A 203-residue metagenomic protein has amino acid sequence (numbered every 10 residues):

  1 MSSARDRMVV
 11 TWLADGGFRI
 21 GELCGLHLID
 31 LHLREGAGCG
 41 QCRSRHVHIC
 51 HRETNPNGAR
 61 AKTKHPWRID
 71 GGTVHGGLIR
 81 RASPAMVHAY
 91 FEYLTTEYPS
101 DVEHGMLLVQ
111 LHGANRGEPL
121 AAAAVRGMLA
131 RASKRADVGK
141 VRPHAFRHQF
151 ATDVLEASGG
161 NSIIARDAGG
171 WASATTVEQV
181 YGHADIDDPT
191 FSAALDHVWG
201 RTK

Functional and structural regions predicted by a protein language model:
M1-I20: Basic, Lys/Arg- and aromatic-enriched nucleic-acid-binding interface segment
L13, C24, R166: The alpha-helix within a helix-turn-helix
G25-H88: Conserved tyrosine-mediated DNA breakage-rejoining catalytic core shared by Y-recombinases
D30, Q149, A172, H183-D185 (+1 more regions): The DNA-recognition helices of helix-turn-helix-type DNA-binding domains
G71-V138: Active-site/catalytic core of tyrosine-dependent DNA strand-transfer enzymes
A114-P119, A123-D167, W171-A174: Short, basic (Lys/Arg/His-rich) helix/loop patches that form interaction surfaces in the mid-to-C-terminal regions
G169-A194: Catalytic-site neighborhood detector that most strongly recognizes the C-terminal catalytic loop/helix of tyrosine
T176, D196-K203: C-terminal secondary-structure termini that scaffold catalytic or DNA-interacting sites
